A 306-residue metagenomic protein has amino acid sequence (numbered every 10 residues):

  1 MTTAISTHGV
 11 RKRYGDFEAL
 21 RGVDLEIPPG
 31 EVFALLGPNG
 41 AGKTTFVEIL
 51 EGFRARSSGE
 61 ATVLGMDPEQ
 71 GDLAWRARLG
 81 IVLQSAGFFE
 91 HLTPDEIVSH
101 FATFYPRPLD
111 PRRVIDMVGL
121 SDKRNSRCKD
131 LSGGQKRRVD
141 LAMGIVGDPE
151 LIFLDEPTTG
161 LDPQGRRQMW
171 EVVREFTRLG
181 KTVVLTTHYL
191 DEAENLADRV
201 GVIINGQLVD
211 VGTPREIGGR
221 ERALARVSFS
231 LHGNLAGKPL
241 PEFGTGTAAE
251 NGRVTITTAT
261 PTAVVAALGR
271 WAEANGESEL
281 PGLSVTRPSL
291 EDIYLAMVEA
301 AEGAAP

Functional and structural regions predicted by a protein language model:
T2-T7, K12-N205, D210: ABC transporter nucleotide-binding domains
R11, D95, P108, S121 (+7 more regions): Alpha-helix N-cap/helix-start and coil->helix boundary motif
G80, A102, P106, G201 (+3 more regions): A generic structural signal for secondary-structure junctions that act as hinges or helix/strand caps at the edges
Q168-A259: ABC transporter nucleotide-binding domain
A223-A301, P306: Short, charged/small-residue-rich alpha-helical element at the C-terminal edge of ABC transporter nucleotide-binding
